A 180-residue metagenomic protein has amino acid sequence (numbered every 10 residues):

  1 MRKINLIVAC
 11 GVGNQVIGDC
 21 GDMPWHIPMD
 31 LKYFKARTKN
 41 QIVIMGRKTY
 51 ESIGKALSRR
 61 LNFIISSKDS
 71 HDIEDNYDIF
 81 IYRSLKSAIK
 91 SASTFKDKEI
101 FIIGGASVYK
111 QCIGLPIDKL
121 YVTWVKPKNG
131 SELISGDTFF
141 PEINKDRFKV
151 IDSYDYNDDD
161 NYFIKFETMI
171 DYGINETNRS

Functional and structural regions predicted by a protein language model:
R2-S180: Enzymes that bind and transform nitrogen-containing heteroaromatic metabolites
